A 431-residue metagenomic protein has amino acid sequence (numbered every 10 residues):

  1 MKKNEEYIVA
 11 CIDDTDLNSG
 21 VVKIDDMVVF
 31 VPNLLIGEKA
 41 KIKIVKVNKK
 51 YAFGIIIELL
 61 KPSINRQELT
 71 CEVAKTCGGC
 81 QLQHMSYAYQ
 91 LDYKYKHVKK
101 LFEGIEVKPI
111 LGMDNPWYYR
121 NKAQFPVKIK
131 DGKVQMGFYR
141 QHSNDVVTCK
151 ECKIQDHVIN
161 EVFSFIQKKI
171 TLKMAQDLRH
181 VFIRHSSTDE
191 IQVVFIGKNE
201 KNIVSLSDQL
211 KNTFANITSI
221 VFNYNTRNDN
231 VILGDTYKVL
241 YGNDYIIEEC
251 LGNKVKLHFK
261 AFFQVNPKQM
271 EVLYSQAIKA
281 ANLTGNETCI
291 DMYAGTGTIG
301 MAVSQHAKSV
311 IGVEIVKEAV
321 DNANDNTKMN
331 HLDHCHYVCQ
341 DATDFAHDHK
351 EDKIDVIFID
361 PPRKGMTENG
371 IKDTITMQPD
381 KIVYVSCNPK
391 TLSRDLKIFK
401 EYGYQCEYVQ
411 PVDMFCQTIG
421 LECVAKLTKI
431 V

Functional and structural regions predicted by a protein language model:
M1-L69, V73, H336-Y337: Terminal RNA-binding accessory module
K2-I8, D14-N18, L172, K201-V431: Rossmann-like S-adenosyl-L-methionine
G20-D25, G137-Q141, A323: Short, acidic/hydrophobic/Gly-rich beta-strand patch recurrent on exposed beta strands that often constitutes part
I57-L69, K75-Q176: Extended interfacial segments that mediate partner engagement and assembly in macromolecular machines
P109-P116, R179-R184, Q410-M414: Short, solvent-exposed loop/turn elements at beta->coil junctions and helix N-caps that rim active or binding pockets
W117-N121, S187-E190, I419-E422: A short, glycine/Asx- and small/polar-enriched loop/turn that sits immediately N-terminal to a beta-strand
V146-R179, H185-S187, N199-V221: Internal alpha/beta scaffold segment
D189-K198, K254-H258: Short, aliphatic-rich beta-strand segments
